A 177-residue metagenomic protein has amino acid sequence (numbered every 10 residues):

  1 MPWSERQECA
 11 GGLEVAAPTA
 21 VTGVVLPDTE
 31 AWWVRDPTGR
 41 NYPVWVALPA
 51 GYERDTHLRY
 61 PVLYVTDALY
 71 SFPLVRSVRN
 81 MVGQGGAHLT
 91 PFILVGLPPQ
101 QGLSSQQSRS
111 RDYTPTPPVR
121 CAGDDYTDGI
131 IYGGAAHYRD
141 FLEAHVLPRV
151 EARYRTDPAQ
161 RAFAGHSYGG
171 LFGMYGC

Functional and structural regions predicted by a protein language model:
P2-C177: Non-catalytic cap/lid and distal C-terminal segments of serine-dependent acyl enzymes
